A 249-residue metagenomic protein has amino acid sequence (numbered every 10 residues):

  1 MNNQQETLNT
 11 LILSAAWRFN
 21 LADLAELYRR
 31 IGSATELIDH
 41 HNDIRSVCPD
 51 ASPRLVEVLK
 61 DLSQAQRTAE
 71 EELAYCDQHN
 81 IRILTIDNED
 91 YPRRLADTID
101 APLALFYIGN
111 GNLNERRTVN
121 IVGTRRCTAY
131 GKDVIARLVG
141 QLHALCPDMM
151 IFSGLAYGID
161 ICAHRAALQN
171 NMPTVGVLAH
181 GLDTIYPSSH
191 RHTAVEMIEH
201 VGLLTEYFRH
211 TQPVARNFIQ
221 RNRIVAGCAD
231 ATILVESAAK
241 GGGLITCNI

Functional and structural regions predicted by a protein language model:
M1-D87: Short, small/acidic-rich helices and loops at N termini and domain boundaries of DNA replication/processing enzymes
N2-Q4, D77, T85-I249: Glycine-biased, small-residue-rich flexible motifs in mid-sequence functional cores and linkers
